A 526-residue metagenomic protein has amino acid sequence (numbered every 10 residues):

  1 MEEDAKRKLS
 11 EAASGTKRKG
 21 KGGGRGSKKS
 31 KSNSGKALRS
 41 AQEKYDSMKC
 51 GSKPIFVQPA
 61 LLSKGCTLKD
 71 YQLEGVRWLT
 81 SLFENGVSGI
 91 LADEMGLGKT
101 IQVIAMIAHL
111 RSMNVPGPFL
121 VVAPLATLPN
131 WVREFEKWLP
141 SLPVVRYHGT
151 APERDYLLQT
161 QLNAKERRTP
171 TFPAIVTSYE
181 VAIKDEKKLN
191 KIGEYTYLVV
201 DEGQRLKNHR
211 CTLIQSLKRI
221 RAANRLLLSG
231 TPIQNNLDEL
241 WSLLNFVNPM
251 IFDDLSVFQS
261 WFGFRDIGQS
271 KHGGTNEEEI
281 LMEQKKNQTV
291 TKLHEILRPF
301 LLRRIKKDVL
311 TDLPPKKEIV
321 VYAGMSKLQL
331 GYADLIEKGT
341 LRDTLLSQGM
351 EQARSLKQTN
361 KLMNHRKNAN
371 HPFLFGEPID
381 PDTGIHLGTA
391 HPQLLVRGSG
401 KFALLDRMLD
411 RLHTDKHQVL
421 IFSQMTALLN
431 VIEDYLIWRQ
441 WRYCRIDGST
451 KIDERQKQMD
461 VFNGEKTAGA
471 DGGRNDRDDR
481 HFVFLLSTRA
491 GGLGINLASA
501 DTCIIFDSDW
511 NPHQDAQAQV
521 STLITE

Functional and structural regions predicted by a protein language model:
M1-R39: Charged, extended alpha-helical/coiled-coil interaction regions used as scaffolds in large eukaryotic complexes
R18, K28, G35-G273, H294-E526: ASCE P-loop NTPase motor core, strongest for the SF2 helicase catalytic module
E278-Q288, E318-G324: A short helix-loop-helix "switch/interaction" segment in the helical subdomain of ASCE P-loop NTPases
T289-L293: PDZ-domain C-terminal substructure recognizer with occasional recognition of PDZ-binding tails
